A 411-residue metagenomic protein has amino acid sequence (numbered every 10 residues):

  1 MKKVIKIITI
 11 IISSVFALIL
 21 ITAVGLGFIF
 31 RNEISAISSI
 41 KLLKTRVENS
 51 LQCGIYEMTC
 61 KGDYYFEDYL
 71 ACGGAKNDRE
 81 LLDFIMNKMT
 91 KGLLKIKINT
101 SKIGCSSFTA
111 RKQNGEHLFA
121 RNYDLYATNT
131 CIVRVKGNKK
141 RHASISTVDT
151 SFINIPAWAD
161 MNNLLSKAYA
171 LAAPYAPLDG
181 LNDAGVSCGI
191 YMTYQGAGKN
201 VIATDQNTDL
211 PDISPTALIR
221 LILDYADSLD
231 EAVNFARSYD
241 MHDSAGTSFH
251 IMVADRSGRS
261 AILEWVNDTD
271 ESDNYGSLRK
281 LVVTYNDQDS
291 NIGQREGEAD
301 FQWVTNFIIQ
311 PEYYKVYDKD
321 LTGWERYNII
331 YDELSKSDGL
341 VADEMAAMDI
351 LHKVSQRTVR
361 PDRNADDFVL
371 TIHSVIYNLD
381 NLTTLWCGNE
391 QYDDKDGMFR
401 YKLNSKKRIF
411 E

Functional and structural regions predicted by a protein language model:
M1-K6: Positively charged n-region of N-terminal signal peptides that target proteins for export
I8, I12-D227, M241-H242, S337-E411: N-terminal mature-domain region immediately after signal-peptide cleavage in secreted/organellar precursors
K140-N154, I292-Y317: A recognition module on extended beta-rich or small alphabeta surfaces enriched in W/G with H and D/E
R237-S260, N306, P311-A347: Internal, well-folded beta-alpha domain core
G246-I308: Extended amphipathic alpha-helical segments with heptad-repeat/coiled-coil character used for oligomerization, fusion
